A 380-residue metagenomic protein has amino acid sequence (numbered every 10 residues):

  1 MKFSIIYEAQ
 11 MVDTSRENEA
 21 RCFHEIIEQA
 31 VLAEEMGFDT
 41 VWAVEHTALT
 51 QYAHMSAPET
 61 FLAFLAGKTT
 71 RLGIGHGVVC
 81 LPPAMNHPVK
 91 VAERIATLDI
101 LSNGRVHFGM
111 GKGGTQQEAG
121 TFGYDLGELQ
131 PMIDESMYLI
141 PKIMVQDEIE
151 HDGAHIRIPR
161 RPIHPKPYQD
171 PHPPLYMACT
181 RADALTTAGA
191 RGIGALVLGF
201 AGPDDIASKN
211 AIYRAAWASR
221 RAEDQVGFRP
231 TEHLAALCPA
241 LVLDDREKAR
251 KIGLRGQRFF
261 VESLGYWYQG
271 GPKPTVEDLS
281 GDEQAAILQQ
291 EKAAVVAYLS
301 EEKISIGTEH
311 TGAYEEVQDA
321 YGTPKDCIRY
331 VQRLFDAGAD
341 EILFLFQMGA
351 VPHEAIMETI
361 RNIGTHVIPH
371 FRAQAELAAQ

Functional and structural regions predicted by a protein language model:
M1-H76, D170-P173: N-terminal beta1-alpha1-beta2 module of alpha/beta enzyme domains
F3-Y7, V41-A43, I74-H76, V106-M110 (+4 more regions): Hydrophobic faces of well-ordered beta-strands that scaffold small-molecule active sites in alpha/beta enzyme cores
I5-Y7, Q130-I163, D204-A339, Q374-Q380: An alpha-helical appendage that flanks or caps ligand/catalytic pockets
A20-E25, P83-T97, D319-C327: Glycine-rich anion/phosphate-binding loops
G37, E45, L65, L98 (+8 more regions): Conserved, mostly hydrophobic/aromatic
T40-L65, C80-P82, G114, E118 (+3 more regions): Glycine-rich, proline-tolerant flexible connector loops at the mouths of alpha/beta enzymes
Y52-H76, M132, S136, I360-E376: Alpha-helix-loop-beta-strand connector modules within alpha/beta enzyme cores
A84-L196, P203-T231: Internal, glycine-rich beta/alpha segment that forms the wall or movable "lid" of small-molecule/cofactor binding
